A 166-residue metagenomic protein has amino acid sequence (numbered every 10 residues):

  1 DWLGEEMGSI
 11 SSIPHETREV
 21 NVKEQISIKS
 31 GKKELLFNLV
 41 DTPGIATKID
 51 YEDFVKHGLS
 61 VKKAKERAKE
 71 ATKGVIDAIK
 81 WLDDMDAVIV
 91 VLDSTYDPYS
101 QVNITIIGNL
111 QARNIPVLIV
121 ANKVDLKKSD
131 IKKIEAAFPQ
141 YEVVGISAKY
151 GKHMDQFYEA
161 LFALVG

Functional and structural regions predicted by a protein language model:
D1-G58: Conserved G1/Walker A P-loop phosphate-binding module
E5, I45-A46, R113, Q140 (+1 more regions): Conserved, well-folded catalytic cores of nucleic-acid-processing and energy-transducing macromolecular machines
H15-R18, K73, Q101, S129 (+1 more regions): Charged, alpha-helix-enriched surfaces in structured cytosolic catalytic cores of large nucleotide-utilizing machines
E16, G44-A46, T95-D97, K123-K127 (+1 more regions): Conserved nucleotide-binding/hydrolysis micro-motifs of P-loop NTPases
I26, V91, I146: Conserved residues at the C-terminal ends of beta-strands
A46-E70, T95-Y96: Flexible beta-alpha connector loops of hexameric P-loop NTPases
E66-Y141: Conserved C-terminal guanine-recognition region of P-loop GTPase G domains, centered on the G4
K123-G166: Canonical P-loop GTPase G-domain recognition
